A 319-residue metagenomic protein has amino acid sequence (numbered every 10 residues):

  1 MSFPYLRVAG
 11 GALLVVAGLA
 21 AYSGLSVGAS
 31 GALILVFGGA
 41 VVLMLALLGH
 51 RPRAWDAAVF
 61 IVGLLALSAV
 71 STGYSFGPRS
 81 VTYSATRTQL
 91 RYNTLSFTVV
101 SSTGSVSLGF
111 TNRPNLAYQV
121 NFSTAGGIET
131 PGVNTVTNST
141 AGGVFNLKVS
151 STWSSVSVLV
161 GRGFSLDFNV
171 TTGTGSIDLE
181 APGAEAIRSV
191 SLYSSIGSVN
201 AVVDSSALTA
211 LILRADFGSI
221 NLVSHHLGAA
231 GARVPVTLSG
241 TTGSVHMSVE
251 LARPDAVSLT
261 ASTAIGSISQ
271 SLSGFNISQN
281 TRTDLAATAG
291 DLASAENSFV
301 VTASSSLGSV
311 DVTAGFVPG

Functional and structural regions predicted by a protein language model:
S2-Y5, A46-A57: Membrane-helix interface "capping/anchor" motifs
L6-L48: Membrane-embedded alpha-helical segments of integral membrane proteins
G18, G39, S102-G104, S154 (+6 more regions): Histidine/glycine-enriched, metal-chelating micro-motifs
R51-P78: Internal/C-terminal transmembrane anchor helices
G73-V144, S154: Membrane-interface segments at or immediately adjacent to transmembrane helices that form the boundary between
Y118-S151, E180, A201-G319: Short, surface-exposed interaction patches in beta-rich subdomains that mediate adhesion/assembly near membranes
S155-V170: Extended Gly/Ser/Thr-rich low-complexity repeat segments, especially those forming or decorating extracellular
N169-S206, I212: Right-handed parallel beta-helix
